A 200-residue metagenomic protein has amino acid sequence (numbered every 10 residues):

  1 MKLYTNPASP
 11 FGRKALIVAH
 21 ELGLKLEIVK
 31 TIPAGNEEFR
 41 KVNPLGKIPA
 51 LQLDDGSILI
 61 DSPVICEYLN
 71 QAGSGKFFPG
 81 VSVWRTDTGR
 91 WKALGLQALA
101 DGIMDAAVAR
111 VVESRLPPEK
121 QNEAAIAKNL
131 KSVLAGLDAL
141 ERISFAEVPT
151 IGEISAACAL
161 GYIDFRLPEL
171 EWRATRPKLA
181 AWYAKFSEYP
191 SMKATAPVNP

Functional and structural regions predicted by a protein language model:
M1-E123: GST-like domain detector, emphasizing the conserved glutathione-binding G-site in the N-terminal thioredoxin-like
I32, N199-P200: Residue-level "edge-of-site" marker
V64, K178, S191: Residue-level recognition of oxygen-bearing side chains
C66, N70, L94-Q97, L137 (+2 more regions): Non-transmembrane alpha-helical segments in soluble domains of secreted/periplasmic/extracellular proteins
F77-S82, W172, K193-V198: Short, hydrophobic secondary-structure boundary micro-motifs
A100-A184: GST-like fold's C-terminal all-alpha helical module
A181-P197: Charged phosphate-binding loop/patch that engages nucleotide di/tri-phosphates or the phosphate backbone of nucleic
